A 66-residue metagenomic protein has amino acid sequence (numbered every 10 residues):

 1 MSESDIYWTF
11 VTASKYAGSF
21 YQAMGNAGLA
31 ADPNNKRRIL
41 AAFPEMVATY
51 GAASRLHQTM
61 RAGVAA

Functional and structural regions predicted by a protein language model:
M1-N26: N-terminal acidic leader/helix
M1-S4, Q58-A66: Short intrinsically disordered terminal tails
Q22-L56: Short, charge-rich amphipathic interface segments used for partner binding and complex assembly
